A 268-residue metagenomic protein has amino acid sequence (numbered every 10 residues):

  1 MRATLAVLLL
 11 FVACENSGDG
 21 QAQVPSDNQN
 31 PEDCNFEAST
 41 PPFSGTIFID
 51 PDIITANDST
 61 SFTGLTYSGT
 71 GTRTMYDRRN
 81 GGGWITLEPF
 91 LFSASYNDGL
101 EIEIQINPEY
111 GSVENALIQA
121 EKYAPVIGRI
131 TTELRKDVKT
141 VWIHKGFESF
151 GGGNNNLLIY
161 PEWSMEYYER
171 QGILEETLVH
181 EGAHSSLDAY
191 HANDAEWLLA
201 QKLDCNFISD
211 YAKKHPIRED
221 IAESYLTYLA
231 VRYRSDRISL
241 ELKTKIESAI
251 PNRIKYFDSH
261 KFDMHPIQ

Functional and structural regions predicted by a protein language model:
M1-V7: Sec-dependent signal peptide recognition, specifically the positively charged N-region followed immediately by
V7-A38, Q268: Bacterial Sec-dependent N-terminal signal peptides
V24-S26, N30-E32, D50-L158: Auxiliary, metal-adjacent structural segments of Zn-dependent hydrolase domains
G146-F150, W163-E166, H184, A192 (+1 more regions): Solvent-exposed loop/turn segments at secondary-structure junctions within structured extracellular/periplasmic domains
F150-N154, S186-A200: A structural motif
Y160-T177: Short pre-active-site segment immediately N-terminal to the catalytic Zn-binding motif
G172-H191, A222: Active-site recognition of the HExxH zinc-binding catalytic motif
L199-Q268: Metalloprotease/metallohydrolase-associated module, dominated by Zn2+-dependent proteases
